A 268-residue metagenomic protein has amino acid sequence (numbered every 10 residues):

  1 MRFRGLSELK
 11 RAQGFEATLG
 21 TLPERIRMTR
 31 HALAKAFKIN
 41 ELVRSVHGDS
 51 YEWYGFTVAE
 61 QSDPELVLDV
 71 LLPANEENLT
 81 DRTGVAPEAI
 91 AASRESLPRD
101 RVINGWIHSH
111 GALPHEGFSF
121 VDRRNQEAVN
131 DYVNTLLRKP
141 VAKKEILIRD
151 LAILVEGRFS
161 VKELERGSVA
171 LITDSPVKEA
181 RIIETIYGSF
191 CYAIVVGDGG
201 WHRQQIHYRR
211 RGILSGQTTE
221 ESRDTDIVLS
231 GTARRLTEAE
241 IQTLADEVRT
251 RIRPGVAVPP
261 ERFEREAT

Functional and structural regions predicted by a protein language model:
M1-N104, A112-T268: Conserved beta-strand-loop surface patch within small alpha/beta domains used for substrate/adaptor or ligand engagement
